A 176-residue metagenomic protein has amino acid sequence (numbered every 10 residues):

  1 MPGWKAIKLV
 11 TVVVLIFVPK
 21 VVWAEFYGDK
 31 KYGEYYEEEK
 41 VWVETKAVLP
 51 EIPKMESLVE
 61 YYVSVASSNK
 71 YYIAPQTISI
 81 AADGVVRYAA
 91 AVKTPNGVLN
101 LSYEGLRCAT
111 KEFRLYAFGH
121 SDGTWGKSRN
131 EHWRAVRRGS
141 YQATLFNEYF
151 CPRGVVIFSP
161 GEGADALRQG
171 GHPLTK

Functional and structural regions predicted by a protein language model:
M1-V10: Bacterial N-terminal signal peptides that target proteins for export
V13-I16: Short, linear, compositionally biased motifs with a strong N-terminal bias
A24-K176: N-terminal secretory-pathway/extracellular module detecting exported/lumenal segments and adjacent signal-anchor/first
